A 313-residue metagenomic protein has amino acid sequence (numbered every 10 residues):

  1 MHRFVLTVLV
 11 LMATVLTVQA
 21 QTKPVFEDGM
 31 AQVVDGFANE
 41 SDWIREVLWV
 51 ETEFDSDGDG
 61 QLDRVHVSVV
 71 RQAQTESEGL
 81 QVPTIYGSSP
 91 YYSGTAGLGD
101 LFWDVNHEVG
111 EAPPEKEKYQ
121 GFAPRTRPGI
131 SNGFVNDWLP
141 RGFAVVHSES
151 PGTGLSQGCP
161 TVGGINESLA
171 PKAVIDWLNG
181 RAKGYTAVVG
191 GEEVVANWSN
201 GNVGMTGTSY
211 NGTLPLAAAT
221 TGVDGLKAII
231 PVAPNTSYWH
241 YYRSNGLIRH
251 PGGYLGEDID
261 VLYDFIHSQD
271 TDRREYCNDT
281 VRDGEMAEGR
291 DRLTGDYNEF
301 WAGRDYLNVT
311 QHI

Functional and structural regions predicted by a protein language model:
L6-V15: Bacterial N-terminal signal peptides
V18-T22: Boundary at the C-terminal end of the N-terminal hydrophobic targeting segment
V33-L80: N-terminal cap/lid segment of alpha/beta-hydrolase-fold proteins
V34-D35, E53-D55, L62, G94-D100 (+9 more regions): Accessory cap/linker subdomain of secreted extracellular hydrolases
R71-Q81, C159-E167, A173-G204, S209: Gly/Ser-rich "nucleophile elbow"/oxyanion-hole loop immediately N-terminal to the catalytic nucleophile in hydrolases
G79-P90: Short beta-strand element of the alpha/beta-hydrolase
G94-G97, G152-T161, Y185-T186: Glycine-rich "HGGG/HGxG" loop immediately N-terminal to the catalytic nucleophile of the alpha/beta-hydrolase
L139-L155: Conserved alpha/beta-hydrolase
